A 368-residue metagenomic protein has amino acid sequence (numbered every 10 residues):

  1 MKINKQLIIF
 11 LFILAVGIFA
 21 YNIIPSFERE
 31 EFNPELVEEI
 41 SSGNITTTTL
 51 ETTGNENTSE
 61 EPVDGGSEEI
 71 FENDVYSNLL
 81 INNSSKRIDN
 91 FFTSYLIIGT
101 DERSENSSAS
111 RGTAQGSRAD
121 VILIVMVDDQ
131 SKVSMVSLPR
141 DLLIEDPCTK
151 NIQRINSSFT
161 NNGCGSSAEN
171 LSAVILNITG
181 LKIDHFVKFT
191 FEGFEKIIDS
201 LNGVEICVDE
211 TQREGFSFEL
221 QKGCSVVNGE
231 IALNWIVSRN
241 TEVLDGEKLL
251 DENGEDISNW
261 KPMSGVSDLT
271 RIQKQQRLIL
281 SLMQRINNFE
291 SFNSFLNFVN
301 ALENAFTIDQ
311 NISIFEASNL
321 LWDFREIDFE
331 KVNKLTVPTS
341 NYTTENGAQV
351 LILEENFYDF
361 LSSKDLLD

Functional and structural regions predicted by a protein language model:
N4-L7, L11-F12, I18-D368: Non-catalytic, solvent-exposed segments at the cell envelope interface
